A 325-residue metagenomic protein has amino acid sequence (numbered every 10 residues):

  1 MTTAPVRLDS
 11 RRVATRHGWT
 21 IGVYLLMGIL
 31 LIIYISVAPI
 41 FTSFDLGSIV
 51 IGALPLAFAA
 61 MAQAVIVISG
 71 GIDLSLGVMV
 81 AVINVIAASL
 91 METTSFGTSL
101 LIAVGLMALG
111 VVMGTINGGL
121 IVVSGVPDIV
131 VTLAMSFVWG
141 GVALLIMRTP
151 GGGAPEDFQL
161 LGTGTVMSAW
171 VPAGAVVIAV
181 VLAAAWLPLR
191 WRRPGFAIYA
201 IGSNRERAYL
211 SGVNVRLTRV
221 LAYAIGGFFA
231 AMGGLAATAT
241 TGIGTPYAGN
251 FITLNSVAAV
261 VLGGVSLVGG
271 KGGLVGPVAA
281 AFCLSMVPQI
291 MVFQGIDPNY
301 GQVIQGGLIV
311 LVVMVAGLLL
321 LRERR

Functional and structural regions predicted by a protein language model:
M1-I32, A183, S203, L210-L217 (+2 more regions): Cytosolic-side transmembrane-helix boundaries in multi-pass membrane proteins
V23-I35, Q63, S136, G140-A143 (+5 more regions): Hydrophobic core segments of alpha-helical transmembrane domains in multi-pass membrane transport and ion-translocation
G28-T42, S69, A143-R148, A185-R193: Structural signal for alpha-helical transmembrane segments and their membrane-water exit/capping regions in multi-pass
I29-I35, P39-S95, G119-V126, V260 (+3 more regions): Single transmembrane alpha-helix segments in multi-pass membrane proteins
S95-S136, A279-L284: Alpha-helical transmembrane segments within multi-pass membrane transporters and channels
T98-L106, V112-N117, S168-G244: Helix-loop-helix "hairpin" substructures at the membrane interface of multi-pass membrane proteins
S124, D128-P194, T218-L221, T240-G249 (+2 more regions): Transmembrane helix-bundle core of multi-pass membrane transporters and related energy-transducing complexes
A230, T240-G306: Transmembrane alpha-helical segments in multi-pass inner-membrane proteins
